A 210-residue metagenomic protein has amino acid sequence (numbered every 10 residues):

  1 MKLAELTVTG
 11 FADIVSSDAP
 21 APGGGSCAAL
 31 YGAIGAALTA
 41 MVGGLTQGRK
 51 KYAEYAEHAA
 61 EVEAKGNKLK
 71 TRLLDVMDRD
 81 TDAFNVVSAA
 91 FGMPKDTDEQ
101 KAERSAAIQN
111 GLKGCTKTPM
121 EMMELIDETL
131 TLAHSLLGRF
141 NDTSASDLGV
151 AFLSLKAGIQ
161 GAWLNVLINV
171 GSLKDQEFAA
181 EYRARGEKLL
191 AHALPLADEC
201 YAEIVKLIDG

Functional and structural regions predicted by a protein language model:
L3-L6, E121, I168-N169: Polytopic transmembrane helical bundles with strong interfacial aromatic enrichment
L3-P22: Short, hydrophobic/aliphatic alpha-helical segments
S17-L38, S144-A162: Conserved phosphate/anionic-ligand binding catalytic regions in large, soluble enzymes, centered on
L30-I34, V62, L69-V76, G111 (+7 more regions): Amphipathic alpha-helix face/heptad-repeat signature
L38-H58: Phosphate-handling active-site elements
K51-A89, L189: A structural-propensity feature for long, helix-poor, extended segments
D80, F84-L153, A157: Amphipathic alpha-helical interface segments
T129-L132, L136, S144-E203, G210: Preference for long, well-ordered alpha-helical segments
